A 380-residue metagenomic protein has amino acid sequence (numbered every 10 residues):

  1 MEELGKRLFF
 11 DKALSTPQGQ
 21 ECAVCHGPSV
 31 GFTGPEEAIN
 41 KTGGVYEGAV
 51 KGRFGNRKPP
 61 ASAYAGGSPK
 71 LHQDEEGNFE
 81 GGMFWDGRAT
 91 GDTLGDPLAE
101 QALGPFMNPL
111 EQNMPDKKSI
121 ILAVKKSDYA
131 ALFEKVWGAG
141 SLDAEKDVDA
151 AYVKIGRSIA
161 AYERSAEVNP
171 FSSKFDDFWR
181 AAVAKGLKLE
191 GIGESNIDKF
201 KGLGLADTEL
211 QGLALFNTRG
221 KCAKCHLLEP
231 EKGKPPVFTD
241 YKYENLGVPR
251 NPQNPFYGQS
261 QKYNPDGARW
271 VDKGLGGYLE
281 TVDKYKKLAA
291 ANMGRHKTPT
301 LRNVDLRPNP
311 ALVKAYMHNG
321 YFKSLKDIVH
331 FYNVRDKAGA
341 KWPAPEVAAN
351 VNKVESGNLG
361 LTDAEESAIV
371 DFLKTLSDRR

Functional and structural regions predicted by a protein language model:
M1-R380: Periplasmic c-type cytochrome electron-transfer domains
